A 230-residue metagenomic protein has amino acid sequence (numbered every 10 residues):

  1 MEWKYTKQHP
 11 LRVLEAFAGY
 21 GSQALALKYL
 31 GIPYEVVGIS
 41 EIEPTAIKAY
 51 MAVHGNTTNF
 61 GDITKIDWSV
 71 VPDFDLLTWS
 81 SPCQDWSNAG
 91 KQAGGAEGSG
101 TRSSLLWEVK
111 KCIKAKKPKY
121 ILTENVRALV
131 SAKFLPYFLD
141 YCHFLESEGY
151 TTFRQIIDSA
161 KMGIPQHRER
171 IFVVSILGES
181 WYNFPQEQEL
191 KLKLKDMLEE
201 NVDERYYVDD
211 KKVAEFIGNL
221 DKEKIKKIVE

Functional and structural regions predicted by a protein language model:
M1-Y5: Conserved alpha-helix/loop element of class I SAM-dependent methyltransferases that forms part of the SAM/SAH-binding
T6, Y29, M51-A52, K114 (+1 more regions): Generic structural signal for beta-strand residues in well-ordered domains
K7, L30, I121-N125: General secondary-structure edge motif
K7-P10, H167: Exposed loop/turn and edge beta-strand positions of beta-sandwich/beta-sheet ligand-binding modules
L11-K65: SAM cofactor-binding core of SAM-dependent methyltransferases, primarily the Rossmann-like beta-alpha-beta module
G19, Y34, G55, T78 (+2 more regions): Short, functionally important structural connectors and interaction interfaces within domains
I66-L76, W86-E230: Class I S-adenosyl-L-methionine
S81-P82: Short glycine-/small-residue-rich Rossmann-like dinucleotide-binding loops
